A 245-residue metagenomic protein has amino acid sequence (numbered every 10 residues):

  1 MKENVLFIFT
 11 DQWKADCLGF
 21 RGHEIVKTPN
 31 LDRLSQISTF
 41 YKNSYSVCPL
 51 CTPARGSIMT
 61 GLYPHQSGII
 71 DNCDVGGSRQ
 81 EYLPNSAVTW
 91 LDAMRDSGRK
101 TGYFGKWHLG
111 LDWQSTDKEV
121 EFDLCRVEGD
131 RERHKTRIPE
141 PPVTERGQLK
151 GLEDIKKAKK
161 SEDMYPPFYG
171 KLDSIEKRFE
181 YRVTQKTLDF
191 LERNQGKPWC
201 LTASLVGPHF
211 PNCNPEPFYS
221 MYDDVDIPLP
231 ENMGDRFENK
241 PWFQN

Functional and structural regions predicted by a protein language model:
M1-N245: Formylglycine-dependent sulfatase
